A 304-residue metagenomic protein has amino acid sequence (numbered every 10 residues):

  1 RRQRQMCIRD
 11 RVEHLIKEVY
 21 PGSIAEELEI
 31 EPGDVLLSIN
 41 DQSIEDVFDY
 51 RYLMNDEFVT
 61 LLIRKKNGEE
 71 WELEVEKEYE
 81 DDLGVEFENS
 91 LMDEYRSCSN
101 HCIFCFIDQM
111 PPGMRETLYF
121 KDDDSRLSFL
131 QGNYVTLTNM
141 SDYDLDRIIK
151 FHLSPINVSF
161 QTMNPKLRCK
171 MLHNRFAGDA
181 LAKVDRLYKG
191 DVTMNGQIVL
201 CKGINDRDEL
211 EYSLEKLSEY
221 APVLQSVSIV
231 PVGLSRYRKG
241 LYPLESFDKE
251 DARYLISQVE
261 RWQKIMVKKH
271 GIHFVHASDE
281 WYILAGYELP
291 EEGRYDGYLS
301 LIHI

Functional and structural regions predicted by a protein language model:
R1-I8, I304: Short, small-residue-biased leader/transition segments that mark boundaries at the very start of proteins
R9, L15, G286-I302: Radical SAM enzyme core and accessory elements
E13-P21, D41-I44: Short, structured beta-strand/loop micro-motifs enriched in basic residues and often containing a Trp
A25, G33, L61, C105: Terminal peptide-recognition signature
E27-E45: Conserved PDZ fold ligand-binding element
R51-F87: PDZ-domain C-terminal substructure recognizer with occasional recognition of PDZ-binding tails
E70, K77-V223, G233-W262: Conserved Radical SAM active-site core
I204, L224-E250, H270-R294: Flexible glycine/acidic-rich beta-alpha junction loops that bind and position SAM and/or redox cofactors in anaerobic
